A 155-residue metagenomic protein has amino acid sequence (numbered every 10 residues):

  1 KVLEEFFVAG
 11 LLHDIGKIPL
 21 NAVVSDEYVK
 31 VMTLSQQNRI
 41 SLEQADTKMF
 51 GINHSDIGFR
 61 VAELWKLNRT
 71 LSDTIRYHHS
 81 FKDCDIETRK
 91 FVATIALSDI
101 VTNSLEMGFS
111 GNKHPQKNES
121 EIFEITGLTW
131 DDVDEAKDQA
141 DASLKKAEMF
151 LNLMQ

Functional and structural regions predicted by a protein language model:
K1-Q155: Metal-dependent nucleotide-binding catalytic modules
